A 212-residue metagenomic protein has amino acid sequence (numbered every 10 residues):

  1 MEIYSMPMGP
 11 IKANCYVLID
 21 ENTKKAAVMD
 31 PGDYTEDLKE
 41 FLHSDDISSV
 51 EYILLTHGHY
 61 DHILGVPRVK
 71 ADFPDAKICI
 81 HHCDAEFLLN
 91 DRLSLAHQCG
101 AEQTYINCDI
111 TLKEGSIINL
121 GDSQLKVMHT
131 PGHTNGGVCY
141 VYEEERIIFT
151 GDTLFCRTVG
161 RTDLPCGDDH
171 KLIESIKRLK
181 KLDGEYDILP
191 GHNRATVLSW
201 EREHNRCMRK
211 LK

Functional and structural regions predicted by a protein language model:
M1-D45, C139-G151: Conserved beta-strand hairpin/beta-sheet module of binuclear metal-dependent hydrolase folds, prominently
M6, L18, S116-D122: Short acidic-hydrophobic surface loop/beta-edge motif
M6-M8, N107-D109, H129-P131: Short Gly/Pro-enriched turn/cap motifs at secondary-structure boundaries
V17-I19, V50, N119, V141 (+1 more regions): Short, well-ordered beta-strand micro-motif
T23, D33, Y60, D84 (+4 more regions): Short, glycine/acidic-enriched loop or turn micro-motifs at the edges of active sites
V28-M29, E51-G58, I78-H81, H129-G132 (+2 more regions): Active-site neighborhood of phospho(di)ester-bond hydrolases with catalytic His/Asp-centered motifs
Y34-N119, H204-K210: Active-site HxH/HxHxD metal-binding segment of metal-dependent hydrolases
L93-S94, S123-K212: Metallo-beta-lactamase
